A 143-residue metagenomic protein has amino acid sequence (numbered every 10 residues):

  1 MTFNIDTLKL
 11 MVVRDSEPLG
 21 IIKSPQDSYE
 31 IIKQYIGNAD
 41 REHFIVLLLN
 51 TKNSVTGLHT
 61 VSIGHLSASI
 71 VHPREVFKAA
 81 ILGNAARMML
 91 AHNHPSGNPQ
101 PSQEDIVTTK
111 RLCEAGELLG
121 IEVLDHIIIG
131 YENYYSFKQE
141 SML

Functional and structural regions predicted by a protein language model:
M1-K9, D27-E30, N50-K52, L66-L143: Active-site-proximal loop/helix of nucleotide/amide-processing enzymes and allied scaffolds
T2-T60: Long amphipathic N-terminal alpha/beta scaffold segment
L58-A68: Helix-adjacent hinge/juxtasegments
